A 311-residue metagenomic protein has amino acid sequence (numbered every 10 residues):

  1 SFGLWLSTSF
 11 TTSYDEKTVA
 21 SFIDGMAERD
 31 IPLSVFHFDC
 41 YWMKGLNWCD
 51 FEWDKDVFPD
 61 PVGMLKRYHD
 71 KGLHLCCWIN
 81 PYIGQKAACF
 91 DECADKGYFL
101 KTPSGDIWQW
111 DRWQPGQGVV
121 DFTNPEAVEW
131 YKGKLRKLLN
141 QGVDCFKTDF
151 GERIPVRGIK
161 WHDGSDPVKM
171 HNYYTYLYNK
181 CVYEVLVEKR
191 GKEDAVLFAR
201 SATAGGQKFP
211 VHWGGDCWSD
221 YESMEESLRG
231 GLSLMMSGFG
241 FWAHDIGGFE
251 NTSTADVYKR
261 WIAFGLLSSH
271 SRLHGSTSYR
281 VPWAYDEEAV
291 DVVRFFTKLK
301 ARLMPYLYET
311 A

Functional and structural regions predicted by a protein language model:
S1-A311: Catalytic-domain carbohydrate-binding cleft regions of carbohydrate-active enzymes
